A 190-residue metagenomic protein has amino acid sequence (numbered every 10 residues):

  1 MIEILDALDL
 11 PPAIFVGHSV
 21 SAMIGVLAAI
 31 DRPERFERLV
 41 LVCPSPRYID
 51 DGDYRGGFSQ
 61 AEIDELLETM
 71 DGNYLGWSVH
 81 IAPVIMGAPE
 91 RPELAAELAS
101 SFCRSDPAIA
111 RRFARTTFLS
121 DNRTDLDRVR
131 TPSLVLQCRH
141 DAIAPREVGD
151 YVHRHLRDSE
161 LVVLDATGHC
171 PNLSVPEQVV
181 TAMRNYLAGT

Functional and structural regions predicted by a protein language model:
M1-A13: Conserved acidic catalytic loop of the alpha/beta-hydrolase fold
A13, G17-S19, C138: Conserved alpha/beta-hydrolase "nucleophile elbow" surrounding the catalytic nucleophile
V26-G72: Flexible "cap/lid" loop of the alpha/beta hydrolase fold
D50-F58, E68-R128: Conserved alpha/beta-hydrolase catalytic His-Asp/Glu region
R115, N122, T131, P145-R154: Short alpha-helix in the alpha/beta-hydrolase fold that links the catalytic acid
V129, V135-Q137: Short beta-strand/loop motif that positions the catalytic acidic residue of the alpha/beta-hydrolase fold
H140-A144: Acidic catalytic loop of the alpha/beta-hydrolase fold
D158-T190: Catalytic active-site module of serine/aspartate enzymes centered on a nucleophile-bearing elbow/loop
